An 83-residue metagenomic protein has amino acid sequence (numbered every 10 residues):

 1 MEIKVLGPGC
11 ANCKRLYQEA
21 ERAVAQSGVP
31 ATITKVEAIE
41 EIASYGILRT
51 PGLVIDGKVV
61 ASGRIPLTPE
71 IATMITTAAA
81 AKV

Functional and structural regions predicted by a protein language model:
M1-E19: Local sequence-structure signature of Cys/Sec-based thiol-disulfide redox active-site neighborhoods
P8, A38, K58: Short, ordered loop/turn segments at secondary-structure junctions
R15, E41, E70: Residue-level recognition of oxygen-bearing side chains
Y17-T32: Conserved helix-turn-beta segment immediately C-terminal to the redox Cys motif in thioredoxin-like folds
P30-E41: Thiol-based oxidoreductase modules, predominantly thioredoxin-like and allied folds used for disulfide exchange
G46-V54: Structural micro-motif
I55-K82: Non-catalytic, surface beta->alpha helical segment in thiol-disulfide oxidoreductase systems
